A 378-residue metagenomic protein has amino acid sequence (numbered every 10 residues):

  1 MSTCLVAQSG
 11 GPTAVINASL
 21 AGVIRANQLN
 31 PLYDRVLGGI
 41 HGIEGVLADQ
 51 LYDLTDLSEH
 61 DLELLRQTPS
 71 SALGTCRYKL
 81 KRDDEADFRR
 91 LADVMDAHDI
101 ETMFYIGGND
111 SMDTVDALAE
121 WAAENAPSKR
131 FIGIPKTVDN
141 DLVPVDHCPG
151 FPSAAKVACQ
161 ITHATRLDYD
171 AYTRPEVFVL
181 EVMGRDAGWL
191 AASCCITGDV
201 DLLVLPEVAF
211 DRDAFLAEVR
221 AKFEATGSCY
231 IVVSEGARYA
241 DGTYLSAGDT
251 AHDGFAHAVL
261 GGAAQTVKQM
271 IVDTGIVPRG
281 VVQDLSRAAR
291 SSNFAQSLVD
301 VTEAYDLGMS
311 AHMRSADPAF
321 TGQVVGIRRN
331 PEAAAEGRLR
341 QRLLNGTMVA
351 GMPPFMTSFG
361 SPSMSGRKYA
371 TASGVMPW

Functional and structural regions predicted by a protein language model:
M1-Q50: N-terminal phosphate-binding or glycine-rich loops at protein starts, especially the Walker A/P-loop of NTPases
C4-A7, L65-Y78, K136-D146, T173-P175 (+1 more regions): Gly-rich Lys/Arg/Thr-decorated short loops/hinges at beta-loop-alpha junctions or inter-strand turns that position
S9-G11, G39-G45, R77-Y78, G108-N109 (+6 more regions): Short, ordered loop/turn segments at secondary-structure junctions
T13-V23, V46-L47, E85-R89, N109-A117 (+5 more regions): Short glycine/serine/threonine-rich phosphate/pyrophosphate-binding segments that cradle anionic phosphate groups
A48-E101, D110-S111, V138, P149-P152 (+2 more regions): Glycine-rich oxoanion-binding loops at beta->alpha junctions
V94, T102-G107, D113-S128, I132 (+2 more regions): Accessory alpha-helical/coil subdomains and C-terminal extensions that flank or cap enzyme catalytic cores
A247-W378: C-terminal non-catalytic interaction/assembly regions of soluble proteins
